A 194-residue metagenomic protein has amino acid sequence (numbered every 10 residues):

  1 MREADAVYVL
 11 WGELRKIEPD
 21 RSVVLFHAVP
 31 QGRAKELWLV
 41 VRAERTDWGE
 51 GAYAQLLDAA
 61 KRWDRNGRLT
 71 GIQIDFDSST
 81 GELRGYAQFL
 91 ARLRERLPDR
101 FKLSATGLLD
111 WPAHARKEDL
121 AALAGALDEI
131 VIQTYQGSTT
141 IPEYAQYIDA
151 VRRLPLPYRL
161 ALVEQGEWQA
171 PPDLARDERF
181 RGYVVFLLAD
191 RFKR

Functional and structural regions predicted by a protein language model:
M1-R194: Secreted glycan hydrolases and related glycan-binding modules that recognize and/or cleave
